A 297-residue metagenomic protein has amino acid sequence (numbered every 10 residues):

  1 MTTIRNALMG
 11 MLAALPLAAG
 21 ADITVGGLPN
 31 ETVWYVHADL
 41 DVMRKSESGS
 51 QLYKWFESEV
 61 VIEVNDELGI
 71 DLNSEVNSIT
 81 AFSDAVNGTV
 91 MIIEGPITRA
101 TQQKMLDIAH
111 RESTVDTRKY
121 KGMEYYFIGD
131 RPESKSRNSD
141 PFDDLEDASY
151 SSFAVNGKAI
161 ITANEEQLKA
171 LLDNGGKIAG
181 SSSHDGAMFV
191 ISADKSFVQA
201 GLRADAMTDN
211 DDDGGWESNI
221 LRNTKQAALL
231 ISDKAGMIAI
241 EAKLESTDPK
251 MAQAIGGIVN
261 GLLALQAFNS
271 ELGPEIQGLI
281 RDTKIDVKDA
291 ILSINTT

Functional and structural regions predicted by a protein language model:
M1-M9: Bacterial N-terminal signal peptides that target proteins for export
G10-G20: Hydrophobic h-region of N-terminal signal peptides that target proteins for export in Gram-negative bacteria
G20-L28: Cleaved targeting-peptide boundary
L28-E31, Y35, D39, M43 (+4 more regions): An internal, short helix-loop-strand segment that often contains or flanks glycine-aspartate motifs
W34-V36, N87-G95, K158-T162, A239-L244 (+1 more regions): Short cationic amphipathic helices and targeting signals
N77-I97, L230-D248: A short acidic-to-branched-hydrophobic micro-motif
T98-S152, G256-A290: Short Gly/Thr-rich strand-loop-strand
S218-K288: Intrinsically disordered, low-complexity segments enriched in Gly and acidic/Ser/Thr residues that form flexible
